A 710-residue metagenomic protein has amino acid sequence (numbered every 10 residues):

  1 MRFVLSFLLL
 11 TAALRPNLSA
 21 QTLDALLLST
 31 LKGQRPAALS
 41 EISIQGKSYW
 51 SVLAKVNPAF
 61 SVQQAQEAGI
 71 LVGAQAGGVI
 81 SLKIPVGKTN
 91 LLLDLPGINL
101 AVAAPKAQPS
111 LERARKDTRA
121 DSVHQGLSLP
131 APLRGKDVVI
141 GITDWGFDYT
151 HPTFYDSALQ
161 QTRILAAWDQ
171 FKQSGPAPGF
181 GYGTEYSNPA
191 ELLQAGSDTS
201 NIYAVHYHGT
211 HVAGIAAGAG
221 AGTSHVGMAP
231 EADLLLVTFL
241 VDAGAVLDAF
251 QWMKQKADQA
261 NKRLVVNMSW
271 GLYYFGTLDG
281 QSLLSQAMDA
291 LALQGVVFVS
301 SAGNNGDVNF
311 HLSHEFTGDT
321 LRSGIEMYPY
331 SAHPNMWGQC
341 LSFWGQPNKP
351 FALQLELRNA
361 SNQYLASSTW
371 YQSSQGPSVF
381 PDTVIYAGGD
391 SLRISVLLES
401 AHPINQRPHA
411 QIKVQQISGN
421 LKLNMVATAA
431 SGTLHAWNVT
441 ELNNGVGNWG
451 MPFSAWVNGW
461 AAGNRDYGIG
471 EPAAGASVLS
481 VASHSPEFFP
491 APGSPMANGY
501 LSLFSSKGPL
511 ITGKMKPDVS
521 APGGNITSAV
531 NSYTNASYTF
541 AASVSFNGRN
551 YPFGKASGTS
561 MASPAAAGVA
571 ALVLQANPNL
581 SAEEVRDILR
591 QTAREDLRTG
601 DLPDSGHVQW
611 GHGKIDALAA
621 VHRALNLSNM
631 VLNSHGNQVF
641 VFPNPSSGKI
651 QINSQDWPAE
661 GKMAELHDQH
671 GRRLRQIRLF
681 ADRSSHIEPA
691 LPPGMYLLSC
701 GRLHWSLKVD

Functional and structural regions predicted by a protein language model:
M1-L27, Q609: Bacterial Sec-dependent N-terminal signal peptides
R15-P130, V139, D156, Q160 (+1 more regions): Autoinhibitory N-terminal propeptides
Q21, L127-V246, N261-V265, L293-V297 (+10 more regions): Subtilisin-like serine protease catalytic core
L39-S43, R263-L272, G276-G280, L291-A302 (+4 more regions): C-terminal subdomain of the subtilisin-like protease fold in secreted/lumenal serine endopeptidases
L93-V139, Y149-T153, P176-F180, W437-W449 (+1 more regions): Protease zymogen maturation seam
F147-T210, G227, A360-M451, T534 (+1 more regions): Active-site core segment of subtilase-fold serine proteases
Q173-G175, Y186-S187, N309, H314-Q411 (+4 more regions): Extracellular S/T/G-rich loop segment that most often corresponds to the catalytic His/Ser-adjacent loop
L632-F642, S646-D710: C-terminal outer-membrane/trafficking sorting elements
